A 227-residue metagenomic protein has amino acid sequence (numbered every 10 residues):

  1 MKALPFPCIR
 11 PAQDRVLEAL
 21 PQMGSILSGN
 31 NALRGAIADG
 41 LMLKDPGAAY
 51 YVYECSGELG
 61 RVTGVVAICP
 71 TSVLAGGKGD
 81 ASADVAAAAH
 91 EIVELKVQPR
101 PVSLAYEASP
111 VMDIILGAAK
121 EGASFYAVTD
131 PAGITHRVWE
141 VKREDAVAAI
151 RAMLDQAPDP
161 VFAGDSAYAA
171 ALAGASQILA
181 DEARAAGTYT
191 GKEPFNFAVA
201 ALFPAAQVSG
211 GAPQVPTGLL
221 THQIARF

Functional and structural regions predicted by a protein language model:
M1-P160, S166-F227: Surface-exposed, charge/polar-rich loops and edge strands
